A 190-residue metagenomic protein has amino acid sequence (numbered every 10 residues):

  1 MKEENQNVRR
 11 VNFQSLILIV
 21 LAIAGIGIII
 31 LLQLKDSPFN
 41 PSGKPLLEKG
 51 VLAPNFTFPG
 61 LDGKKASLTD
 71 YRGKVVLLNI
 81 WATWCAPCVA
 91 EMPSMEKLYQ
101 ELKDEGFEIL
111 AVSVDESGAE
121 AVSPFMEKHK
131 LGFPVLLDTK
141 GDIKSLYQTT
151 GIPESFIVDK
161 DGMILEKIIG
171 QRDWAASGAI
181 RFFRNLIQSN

Functional and structural regions predicted by a protein language model:
M1-L52, N190: N-terminal targeting signals for export/organelle localization
N55-V76, Y99-L102: A short beta-strand-turn-helix
F56, A66, Y71, I80-W81 (+3 more regions): Conserved hydrophobic/aromatic "anchor" residues that stabilize well-ordered secondary structure elements
R72, I80-K97: Conserved redox-active cysteine motifs that mediate thiol-disulfide chemistry, especially di-cysteine Cys-X(1-2)-Cys
L110, S123-D161, I169: Short, internal strand/loop/helix patches that form the active-site neighborhood or redox-interaction surface
I157-N190: Thiol-/selenol-based redox modules, centered on thioredoxin-like and closely related oxidoreductase domains
